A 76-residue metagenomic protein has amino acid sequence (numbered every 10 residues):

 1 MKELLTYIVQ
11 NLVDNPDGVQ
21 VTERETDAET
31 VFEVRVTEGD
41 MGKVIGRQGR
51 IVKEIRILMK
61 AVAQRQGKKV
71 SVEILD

Functional and structural regions predicted by a protein language model:
M1-K43, E54-D76: RNA-contacting regions in translation and RNA-metabolism proteins, encompassing KH/S1 modules where present
